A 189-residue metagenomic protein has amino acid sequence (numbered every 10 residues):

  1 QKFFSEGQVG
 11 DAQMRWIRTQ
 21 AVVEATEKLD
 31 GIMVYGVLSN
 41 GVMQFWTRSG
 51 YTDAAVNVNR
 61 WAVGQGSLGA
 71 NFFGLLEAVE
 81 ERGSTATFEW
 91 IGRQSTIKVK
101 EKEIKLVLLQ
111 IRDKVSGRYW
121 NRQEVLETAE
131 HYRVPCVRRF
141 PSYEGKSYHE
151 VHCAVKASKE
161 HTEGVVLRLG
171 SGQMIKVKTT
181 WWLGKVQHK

Functional and structural regions predicted by a protein language model:
Q1-K189: Core nucleotide-handling region used for phosphoryl-transfer chemistry
